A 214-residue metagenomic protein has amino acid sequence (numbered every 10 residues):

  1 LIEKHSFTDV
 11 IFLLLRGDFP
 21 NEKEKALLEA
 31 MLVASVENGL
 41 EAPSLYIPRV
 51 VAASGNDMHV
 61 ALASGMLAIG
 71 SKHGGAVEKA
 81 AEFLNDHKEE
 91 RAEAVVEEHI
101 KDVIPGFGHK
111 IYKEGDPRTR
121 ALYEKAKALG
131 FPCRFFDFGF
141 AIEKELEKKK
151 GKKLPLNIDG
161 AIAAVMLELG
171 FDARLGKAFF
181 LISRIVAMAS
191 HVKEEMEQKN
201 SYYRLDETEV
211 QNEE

Functional and structural regions predicted by a protein language model:
L1-E214: Non-transmembrane, aqueous-exposed alpha-helical and coiled segments at domain scale
